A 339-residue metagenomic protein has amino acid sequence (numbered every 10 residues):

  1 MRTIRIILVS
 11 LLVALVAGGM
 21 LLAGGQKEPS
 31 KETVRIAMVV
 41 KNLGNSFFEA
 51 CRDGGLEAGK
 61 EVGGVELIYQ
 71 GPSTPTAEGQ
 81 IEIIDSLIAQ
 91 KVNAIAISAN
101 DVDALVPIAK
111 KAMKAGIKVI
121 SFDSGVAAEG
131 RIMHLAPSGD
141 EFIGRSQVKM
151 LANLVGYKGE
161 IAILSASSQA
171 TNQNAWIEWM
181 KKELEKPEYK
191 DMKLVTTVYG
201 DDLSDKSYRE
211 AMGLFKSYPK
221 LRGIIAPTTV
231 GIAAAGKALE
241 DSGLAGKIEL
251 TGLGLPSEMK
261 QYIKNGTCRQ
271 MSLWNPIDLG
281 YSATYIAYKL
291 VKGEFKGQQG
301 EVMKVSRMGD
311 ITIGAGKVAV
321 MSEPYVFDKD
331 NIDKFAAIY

Functional and structural regions predicted by a protein language model:
M1-R35, E61, I88, K110-I117 (+1 more regions): Short, low-complexity disordered leader/linker segments with a strong preference for bacterial N-terminal type II
E32, S168-N172, K182-P187, I286-Y339: Hinge/cleft segment of the Venus flytrap/periplasmic-binding protein
R35-V62, I68-I84, V92, S98-V102 (+2 more regions): Extracytoplasmic "Venus flytrap"
F47-E61, I143-Q147, T171-D191, K206 (+3 more regions): Short, solvent-exposed amphipathic alpha-helices that sit in or adjacent to ligand/effector-binding or catalytic
E61-S73, E160-I163, E185-D202: Short beta-strand elements in bilobed, periplasmic/extracellular small-molecule ligand-binding domains
Q80, L135-I161, A175, K206-Y208 (+3 more regions): Hydrophobic alpha-helical segments within soluble ligand-binding/sensing domains
I88, A94-K114, M180, T196 (+1 more regions): Hydrophobic alpha-helical
V102-F142, N153, E160, A166 (+2 more regions): Flexible loop/hinge segments that line or gate small-molecule binding clefts
